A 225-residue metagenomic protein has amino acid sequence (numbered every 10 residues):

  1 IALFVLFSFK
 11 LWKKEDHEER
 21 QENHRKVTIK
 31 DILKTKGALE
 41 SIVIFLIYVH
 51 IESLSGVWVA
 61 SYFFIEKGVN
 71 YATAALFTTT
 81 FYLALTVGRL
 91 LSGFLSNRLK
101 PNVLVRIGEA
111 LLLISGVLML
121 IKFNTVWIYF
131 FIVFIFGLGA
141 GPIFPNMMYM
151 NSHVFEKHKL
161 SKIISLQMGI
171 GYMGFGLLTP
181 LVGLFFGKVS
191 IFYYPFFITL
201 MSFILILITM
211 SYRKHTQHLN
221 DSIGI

Functional and structural regions predicted by a protein language model:
I1, L181-S202: A membrane-interface helix-boundary motif in multi-pass transporters
I1-E19, I208-Y212: C-terminal membrane-cytosol helix-exit motif in multi-pass small-molecule transporters
F9-K30, L219-G224: Flexible cytoplasmic inter-helical loops of multi-pass small-molecule transporters
K36-T79, T86: Extracytoplasmic gate region of multi-pass secondary transporters
G88-K100, F186-G187: Helix-to-loop junctions at the C-terminal end of transmembrane segments in multipass secondary transporters
V103-L118: Structural signature of the two symmetry-related core transmembrane helices
P142-F155: Intracellular juxtamembrane helix-capping segments at the cytosolic ends of symmetry-related transmembrane helices
S152-I191: A late C-terminal transmembrane helix in Major Facilitator Superfamily
